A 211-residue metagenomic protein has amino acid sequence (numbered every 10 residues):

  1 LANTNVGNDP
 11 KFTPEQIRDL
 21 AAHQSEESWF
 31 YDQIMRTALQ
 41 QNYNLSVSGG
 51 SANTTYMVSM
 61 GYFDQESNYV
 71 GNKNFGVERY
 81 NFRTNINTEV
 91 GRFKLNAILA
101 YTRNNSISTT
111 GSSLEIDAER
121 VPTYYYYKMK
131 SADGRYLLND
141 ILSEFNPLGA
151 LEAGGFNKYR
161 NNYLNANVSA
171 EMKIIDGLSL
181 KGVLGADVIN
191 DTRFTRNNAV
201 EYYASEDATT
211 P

Functional and structural regions predicted by a protein language model:
L1-E27, F63, S67-N165, V183-P211: Surface-exposed loop/interface segments of Gram-negative outer-membrane beta-barrel transport/assembly proteins
S28-A38: Periplasmic N-terminal accessory/gating domains of Gram-negative outer-membrane beta-barrel systems
R36-T37, V47-S51: Outer-membrane beta-barrel initiation region
Q40, S51-A52, V90-F93, K173-I175: Outer-membrane beta-barrel channels and translocator barrels
N42-N44, N81-R83, N165-N167, E171: Membrane-embedded beta-strand positions in outer-membrane beta-barrel channels/transporters
N167-I174, L178-A186: Charge-patterned, long linear interaction tracts outside catalytic cores
